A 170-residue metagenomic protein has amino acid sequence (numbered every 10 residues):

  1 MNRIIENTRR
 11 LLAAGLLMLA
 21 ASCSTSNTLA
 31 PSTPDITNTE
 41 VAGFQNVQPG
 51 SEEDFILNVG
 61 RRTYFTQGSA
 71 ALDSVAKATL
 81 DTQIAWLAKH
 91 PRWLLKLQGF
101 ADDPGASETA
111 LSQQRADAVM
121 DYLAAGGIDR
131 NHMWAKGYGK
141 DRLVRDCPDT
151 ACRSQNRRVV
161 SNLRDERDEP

Functional and structural regions predicted by a protein language model:
N2-L12: Bacterial N-terminal signal peptides that target proteins for export
I4, G68-S69, D103-A106: A short, structure-level motif marking secondary-structure boundaries and short turns
L19-S22: C-terminal motif of bacterial Sec signal peptides marking the signal peptidase cleavage site
S24-W93, E166-P170: Periplasmic peptidoglycan-binding/tethering modules of Gram-negative envelope proteins
F100-P170: Periplasmic OmpA-like peptidoglycan-binding domain that tethers envelope proteins to the cell wall
